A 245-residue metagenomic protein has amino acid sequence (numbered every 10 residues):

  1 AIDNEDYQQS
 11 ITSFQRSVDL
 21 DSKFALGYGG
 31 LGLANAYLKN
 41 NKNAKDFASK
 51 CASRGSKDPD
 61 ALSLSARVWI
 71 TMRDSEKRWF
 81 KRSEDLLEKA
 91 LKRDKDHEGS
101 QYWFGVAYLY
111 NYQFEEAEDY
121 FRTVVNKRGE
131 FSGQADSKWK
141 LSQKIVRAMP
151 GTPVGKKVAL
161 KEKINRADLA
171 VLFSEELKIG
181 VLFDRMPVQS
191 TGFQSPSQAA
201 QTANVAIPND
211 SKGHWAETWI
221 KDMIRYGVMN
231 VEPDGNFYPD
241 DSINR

Functional and structural regions predicted by a protein language model:
A1-L20, D74-S75: Alpha-helical segment of the N-proximal tetratricopeptide repeat
Q15-Y37, S132-G133: Short, charge-rich amphipathic alpha-helical segments embedded in non-transmembrane helical bundles/solenoids
R16-S17, K50-C51, K89-A90, T123-V124: Canonical positions in the second alpha-helix
G30, K39, N43-S49, S53-K57 (+1 more regions): Post-signal peptide N-terminal segment of secreted/secretory-pathway proteins
G30, L64-I70, D74: Soluble extramembrane regions of membrane proteins in the secretory/endomembrane system
S56, D60, L64, S75-K81 (+2 more regions): N-terminal propeptides
